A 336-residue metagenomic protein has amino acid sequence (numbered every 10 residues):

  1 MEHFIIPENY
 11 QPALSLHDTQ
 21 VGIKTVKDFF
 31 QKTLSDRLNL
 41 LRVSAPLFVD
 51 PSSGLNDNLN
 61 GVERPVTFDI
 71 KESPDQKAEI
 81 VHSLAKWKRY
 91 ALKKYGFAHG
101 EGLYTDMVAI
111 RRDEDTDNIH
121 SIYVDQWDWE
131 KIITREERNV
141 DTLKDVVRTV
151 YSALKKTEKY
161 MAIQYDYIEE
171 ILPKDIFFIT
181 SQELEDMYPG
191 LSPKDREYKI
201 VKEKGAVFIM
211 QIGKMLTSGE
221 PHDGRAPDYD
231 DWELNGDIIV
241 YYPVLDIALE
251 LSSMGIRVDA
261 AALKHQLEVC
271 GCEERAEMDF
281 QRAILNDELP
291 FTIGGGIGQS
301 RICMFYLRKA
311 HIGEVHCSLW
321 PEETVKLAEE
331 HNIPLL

Functional and structural regions predicted by a protein language model:
E2-H120, D128-I132: Class II aminoacyl-tRNA synthetase-like tRNA-binding/catalytic domains
D18-T25, F29, R138-D145, T149 (+3 more regions): Generic recognition of stable, solvent-exposed alpha-helical segments in well-folded globular domains
L34-L41, V150-M161, A310: A generic secondary-structure signal for well-formed alpha-helical elements
L47-P51, D166-P173, E322-T324: A glycine-rich phosphate-binding loop feature that marks nucleotide/adenosyl-phosphate handling sites
G61, S73, F97-L103, I122 (+5 more regions): A generic structural signal for short, non-catalytic loop/turn and secondary-structure boundary residues
F68-K71, K93-H99, I119-S121, E169 (+4 more regions): A general structural signal for short secondary-structure junctions and capping/turn motifs
T105-D195: Extended, charged alpha-beta segments that form solvent-exposed binding/catalytic grooves in nucleic-acid-handling
V108-I110, T180-L336: A translation/RNA-centric and nucleic-acid-associated enzymatic feature enriched in Class II aminoacyl-tRNA synthetases
